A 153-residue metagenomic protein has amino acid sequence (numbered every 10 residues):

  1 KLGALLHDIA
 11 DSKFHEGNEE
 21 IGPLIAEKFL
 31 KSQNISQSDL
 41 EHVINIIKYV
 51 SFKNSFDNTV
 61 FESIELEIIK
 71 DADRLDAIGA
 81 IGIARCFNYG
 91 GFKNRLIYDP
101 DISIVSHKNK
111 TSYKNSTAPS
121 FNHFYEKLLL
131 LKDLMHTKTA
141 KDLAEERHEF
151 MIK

Functional and structural regions predicted by a protein language model:
K1-A4, S38-I46, E62-I69: Alpha-helical scaffolds flanking conserved acidic
K1-F14, G22, I44-K53: His-Asp-centered metal-binding catalytic motifs of divalent-metal-dependent phosphohydrolases/nucleases
L6, S55-K153: Divalent metal-dependent phosphate-bond-processing catalytic cores, especially two-metal-ion Mg2+/Mn2+ enzymes that act
H15-E19, A80-I81: Conserved strand-to-helix beginnings and helix N-cap segments that scaffold or border functional pockets
N18-S32: An active-site-proximal "capping" alpha-helix that borders the catalytic cofactor pocket
S32-Q37, K138: Inter-helical turn/loop segments and adjacent helix faces that build the functional surface of alpha-helical bundle
